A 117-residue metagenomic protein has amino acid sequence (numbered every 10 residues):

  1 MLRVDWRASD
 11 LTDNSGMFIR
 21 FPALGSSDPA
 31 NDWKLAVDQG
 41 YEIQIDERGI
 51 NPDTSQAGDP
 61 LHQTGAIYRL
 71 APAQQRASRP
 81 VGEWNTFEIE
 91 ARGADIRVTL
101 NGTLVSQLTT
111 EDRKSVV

Functional and structural regions predicted by a protein language model:
M1-V117: Carbohydrate-interacting regions of secretory-pathway proteins
